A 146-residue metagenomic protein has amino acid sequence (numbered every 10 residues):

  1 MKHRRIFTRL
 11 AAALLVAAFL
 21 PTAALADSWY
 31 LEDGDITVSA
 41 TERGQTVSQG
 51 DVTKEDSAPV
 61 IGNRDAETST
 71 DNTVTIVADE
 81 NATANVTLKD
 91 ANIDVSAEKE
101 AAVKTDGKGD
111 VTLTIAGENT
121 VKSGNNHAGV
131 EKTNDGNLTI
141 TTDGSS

Functional and structural regions predicted by a protein language model:
M1-R4: N-terminal secretory signal peptides that target proteins for export/translocation
I6-S146: A composition-driven surface/loop motif
